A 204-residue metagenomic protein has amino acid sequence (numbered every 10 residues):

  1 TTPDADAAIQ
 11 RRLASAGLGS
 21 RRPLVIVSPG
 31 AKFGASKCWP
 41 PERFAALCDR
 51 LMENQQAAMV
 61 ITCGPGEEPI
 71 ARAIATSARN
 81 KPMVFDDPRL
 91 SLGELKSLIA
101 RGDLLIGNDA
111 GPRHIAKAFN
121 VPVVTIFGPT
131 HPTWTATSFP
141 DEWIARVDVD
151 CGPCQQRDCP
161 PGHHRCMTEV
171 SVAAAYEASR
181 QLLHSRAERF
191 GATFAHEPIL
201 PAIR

Functional and structural regions predicted by a protein language model:
T1-S36, R189-E197, I203: Mid-sequence helix-capping/hinge segment at a functional interface
T2-A7, L90-E94, D150-P153: A short acidic, often aromatic-flanked loop/helix-cap motif at beta-alpha or helix-coil junctions that lines enzyme
P3, P41, E169-A173: Electropositive phosphate-/nucleotide-binding environments in soluble metabolic enzymes
A31-K32, G66, H131: Short, glycine/serine-rich, charged loops/turns that create anion-binding and catalytic segments at active sites
S36-P40, R165-C166: Short, solvent-exposed loop/turn segments at secondary-structure boundaries
P41-G128: Donor-binding and catalytic core of enzymes assembling or modifying cell-surface/extracellular glycoconjugates
A73-T76, N80-D86, H114-R204: Nucleotide-sugar donor-binding patch of glycosyltransferase catalytic domains
